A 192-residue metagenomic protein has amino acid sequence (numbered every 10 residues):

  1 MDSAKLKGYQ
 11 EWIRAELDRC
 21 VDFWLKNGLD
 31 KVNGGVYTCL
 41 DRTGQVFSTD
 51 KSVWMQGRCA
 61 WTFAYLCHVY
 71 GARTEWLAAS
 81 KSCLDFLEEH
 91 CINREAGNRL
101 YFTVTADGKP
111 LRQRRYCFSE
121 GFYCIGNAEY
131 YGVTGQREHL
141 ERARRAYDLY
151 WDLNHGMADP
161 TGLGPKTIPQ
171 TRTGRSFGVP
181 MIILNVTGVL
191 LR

Functional and structural regions predicted by a protein language model:
M1-R192: Glycan-recognition and catalytic cores of secretory/periplasmic carbohydrate-active enzymes
